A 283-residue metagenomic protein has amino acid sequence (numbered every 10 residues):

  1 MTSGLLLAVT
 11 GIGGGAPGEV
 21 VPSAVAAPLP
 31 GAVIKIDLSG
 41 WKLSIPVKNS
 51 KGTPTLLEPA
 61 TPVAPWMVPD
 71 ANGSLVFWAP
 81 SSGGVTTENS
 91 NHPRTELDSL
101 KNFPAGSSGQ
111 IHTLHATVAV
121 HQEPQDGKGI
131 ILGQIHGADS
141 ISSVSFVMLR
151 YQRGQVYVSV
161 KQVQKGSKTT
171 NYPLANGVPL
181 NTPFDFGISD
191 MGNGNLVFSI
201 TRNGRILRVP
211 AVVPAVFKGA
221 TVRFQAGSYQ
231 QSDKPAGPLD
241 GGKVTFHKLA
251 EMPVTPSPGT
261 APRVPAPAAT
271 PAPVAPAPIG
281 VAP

Functional and structural regions predicted by a protein language model:
M1-T10: Bacterial N-terminal signal peptides
L29, K35-L38, L43, I111-T113 (+2 more regions): Ligand-recognition surfaces built from glycine- and aromatic
K48-S74: Extracellular glycan-recognition surfaces and repeat-rich motifs
M67-Y157: Secretory/extracellular carbohydrate-interaction modules and structurally similar beta-sandwich "look-alikes"
S81, V120, D190-G192, R202: Short beta-strand segments enriched in hydrophobic/aromatic residues within well-folded beta-rich domains
A116, T182-D190, L196-F198: Short tryptophan-centered beta-strand motifs in secreted/extracellular beta-sheet-rich domains of glycan-recognition
S142-S145, G166-N171, G204-A211: Surface-exposed loop/edge segments in extracytoplasmic proteins
V158-D185: Short, aromatic/His-centered strand-loop micro-motif at the edge of beta-sheets
